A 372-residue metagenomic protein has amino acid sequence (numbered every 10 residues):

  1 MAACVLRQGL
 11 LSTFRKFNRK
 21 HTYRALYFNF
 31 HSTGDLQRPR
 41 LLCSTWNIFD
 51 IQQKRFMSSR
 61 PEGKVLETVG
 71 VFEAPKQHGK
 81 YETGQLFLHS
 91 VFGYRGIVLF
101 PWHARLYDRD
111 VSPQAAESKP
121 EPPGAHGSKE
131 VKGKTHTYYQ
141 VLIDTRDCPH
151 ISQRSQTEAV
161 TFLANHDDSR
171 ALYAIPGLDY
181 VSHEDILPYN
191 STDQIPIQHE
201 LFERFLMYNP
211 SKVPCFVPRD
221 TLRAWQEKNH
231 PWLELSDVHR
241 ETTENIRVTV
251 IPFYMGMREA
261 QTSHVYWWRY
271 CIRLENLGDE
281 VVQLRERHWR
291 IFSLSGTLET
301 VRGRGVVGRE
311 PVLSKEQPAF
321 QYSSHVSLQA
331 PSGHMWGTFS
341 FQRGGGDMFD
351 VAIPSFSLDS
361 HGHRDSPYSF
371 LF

Functional and structural regions predicted by a protein language model:
A2-Q8, S12, K16-L86, F92-G93 (+2 more regions): Mixed-charge, Lys/Arg-rich low-complexity intrinsically disordered regions
A104-A115: Short, solvent-exposed secondary-structure boundary/capping segments
G127-D220: Intrinsically disordered, low-complexity, charged/polar segments
K228-W267: Low-complexity, acidic Ser/Thr/Pro/Gly-rich terminal tails and inter-domain linkers that flank the onset of structured
R273-D279: Asparagine-centered strand-capping/turn motif at beta-strand->loop junctions
D279-E299: Short acidic, flexible loop segments centered on an aromatic residue
E299-S332: Intrinsically disordered, low-complexity Pro/Gly/Ser/Thr-rich segments with frequent PxxP/GP/PP motifs and embedded
V326-F372: Terminal connector regions
